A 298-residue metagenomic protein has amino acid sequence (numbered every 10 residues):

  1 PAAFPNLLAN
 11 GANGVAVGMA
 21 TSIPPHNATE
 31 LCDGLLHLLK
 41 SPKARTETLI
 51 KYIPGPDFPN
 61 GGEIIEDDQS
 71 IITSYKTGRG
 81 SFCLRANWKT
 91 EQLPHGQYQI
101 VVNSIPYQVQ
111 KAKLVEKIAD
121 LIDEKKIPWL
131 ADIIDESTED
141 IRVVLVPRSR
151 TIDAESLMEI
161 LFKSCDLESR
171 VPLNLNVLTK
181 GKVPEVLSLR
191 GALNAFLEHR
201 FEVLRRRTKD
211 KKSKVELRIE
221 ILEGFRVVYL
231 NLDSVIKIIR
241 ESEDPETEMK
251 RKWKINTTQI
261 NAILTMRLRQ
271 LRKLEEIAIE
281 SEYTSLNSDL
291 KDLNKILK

Functional and structural regions predicted by a protein language model:
P1-A2: P-loop NTPase nucleotide-binding/switch module
L7: Flexible glycine/proline-rich, aromatic-decorated loop/lid segments
A12-V15, M19-K298: C-terminal interaction appendages of subunits in large macromolecular complexes
